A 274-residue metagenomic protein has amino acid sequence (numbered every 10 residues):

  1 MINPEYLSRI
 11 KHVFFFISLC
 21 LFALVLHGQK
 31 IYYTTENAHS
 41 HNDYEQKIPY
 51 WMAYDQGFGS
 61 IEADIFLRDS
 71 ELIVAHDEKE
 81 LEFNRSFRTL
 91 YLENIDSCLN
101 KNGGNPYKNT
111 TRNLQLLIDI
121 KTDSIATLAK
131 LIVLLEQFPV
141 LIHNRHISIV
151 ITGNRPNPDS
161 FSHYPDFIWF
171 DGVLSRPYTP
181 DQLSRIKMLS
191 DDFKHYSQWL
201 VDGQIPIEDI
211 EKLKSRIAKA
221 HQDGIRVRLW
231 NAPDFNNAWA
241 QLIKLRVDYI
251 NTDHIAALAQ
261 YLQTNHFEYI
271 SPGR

Functional and structural regions predicted by a protein language model:
M1-Y33: Bacterial Sec-dependent N-terminal signal peptides
G28-R274: Phosphate-group recognition and catalysis centered on beta-loop-alpha active-site segments
